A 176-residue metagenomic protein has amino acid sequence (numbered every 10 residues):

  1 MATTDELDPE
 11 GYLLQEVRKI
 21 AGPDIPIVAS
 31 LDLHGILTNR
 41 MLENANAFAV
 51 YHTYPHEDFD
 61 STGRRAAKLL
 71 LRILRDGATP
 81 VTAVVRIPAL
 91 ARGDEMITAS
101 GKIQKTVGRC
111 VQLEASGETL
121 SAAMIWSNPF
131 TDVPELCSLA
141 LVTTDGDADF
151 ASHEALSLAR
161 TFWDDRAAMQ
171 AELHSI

Functional and structural regions predicted by a protein language model:
M1, V81-V84, I125-W126, D132: Core alpha/beta catalytic barrel or barrel-like domain that forms the active/cofactor pocket in diverse metabolic
M1-D76: Active-site histidine-anchored catalytic micro-motif
G22, G63, P88, W126-S127: Glycine-centered flexibility motif
A45-V50, V85-A89, P134-L139: Short acidic (Asp/Glu) and glycine-rich catalytic loops that position anionic groups and cofactors
G63-A67, L71-A115: Conserved anion/nucleotide-ligand pocket segment
D94-I176: Hard-cation-handling environments
